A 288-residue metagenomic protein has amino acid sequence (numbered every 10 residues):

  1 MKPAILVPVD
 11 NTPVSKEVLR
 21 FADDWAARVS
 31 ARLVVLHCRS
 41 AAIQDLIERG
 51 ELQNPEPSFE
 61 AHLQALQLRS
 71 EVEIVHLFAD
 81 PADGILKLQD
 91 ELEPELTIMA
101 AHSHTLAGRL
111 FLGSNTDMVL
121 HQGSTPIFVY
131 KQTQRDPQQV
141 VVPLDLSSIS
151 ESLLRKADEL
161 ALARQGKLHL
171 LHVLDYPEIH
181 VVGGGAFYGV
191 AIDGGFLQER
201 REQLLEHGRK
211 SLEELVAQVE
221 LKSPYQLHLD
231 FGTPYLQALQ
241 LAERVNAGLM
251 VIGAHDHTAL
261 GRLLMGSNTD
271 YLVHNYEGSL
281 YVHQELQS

Functional and structural regions predicted by a protein language model:
M1, F21, A42-L46, Q53-N54 (+4 more regions): Structural beta-alpha unit
M1-L52, Q139-G194, V219, P224 (+1 more regions): Small/aliphatic-rich secondary-structure junction motif
V18, P55, L153, G208-S211 (+1 more regions): Hydrophobic alpha-helical membrane-association signature
V34-L36, E73-L77, F128, L171 (+2 more regions): General small-molecule cofactor/ligand-binding pocket signal
Q53-P57, A191-H207: A short acidic, glycine-rich active-site loop that binds or catalyzes chemistry on phosphate/adenosine moieties
D83-R135, Q240-S288: Gly/Ser-rich helix-loop-strand patches that form or flank binding pockets for ribonucleotide-derived cofactors
L205-A217: Alpha-helix-centered segments that form part of catalytic cores
